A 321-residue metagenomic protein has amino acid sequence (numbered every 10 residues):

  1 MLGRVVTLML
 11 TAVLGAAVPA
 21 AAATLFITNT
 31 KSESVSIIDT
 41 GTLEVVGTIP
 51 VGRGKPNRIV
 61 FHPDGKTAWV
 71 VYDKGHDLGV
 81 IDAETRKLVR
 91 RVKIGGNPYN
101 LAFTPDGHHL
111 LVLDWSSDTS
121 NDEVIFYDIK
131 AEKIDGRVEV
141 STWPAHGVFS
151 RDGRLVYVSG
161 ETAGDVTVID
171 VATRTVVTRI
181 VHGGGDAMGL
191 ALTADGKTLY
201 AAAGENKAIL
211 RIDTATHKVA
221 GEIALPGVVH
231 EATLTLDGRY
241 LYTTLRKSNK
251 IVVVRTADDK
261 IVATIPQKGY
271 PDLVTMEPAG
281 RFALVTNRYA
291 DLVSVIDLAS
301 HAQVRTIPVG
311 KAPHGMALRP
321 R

Functional and structural regions predicted by a protein language model:
M1-G3: N-terminal secretory signal peptides that target proteins for export/translocation
V5, L10, V18-R321: Predominantly soluble domains enriched in secretory-pathway, periplasmic, or organellar proteins
